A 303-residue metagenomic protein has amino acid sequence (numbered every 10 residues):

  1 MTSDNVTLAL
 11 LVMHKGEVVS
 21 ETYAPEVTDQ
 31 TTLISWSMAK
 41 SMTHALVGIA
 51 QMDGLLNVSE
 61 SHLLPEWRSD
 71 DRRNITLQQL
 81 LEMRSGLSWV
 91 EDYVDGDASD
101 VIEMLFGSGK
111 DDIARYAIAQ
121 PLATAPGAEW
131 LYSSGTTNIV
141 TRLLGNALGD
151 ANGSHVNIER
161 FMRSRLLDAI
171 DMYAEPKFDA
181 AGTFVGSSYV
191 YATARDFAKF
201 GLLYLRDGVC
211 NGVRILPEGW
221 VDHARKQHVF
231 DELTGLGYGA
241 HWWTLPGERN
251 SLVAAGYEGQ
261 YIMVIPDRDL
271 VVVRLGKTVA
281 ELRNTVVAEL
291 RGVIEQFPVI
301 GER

Functional and structural regions predicted by a protein language model:
M1-V27, I262, D269-V273: A short, well-structured edge-of-sheet supersecondary motif
G16, L33-S59, L80, V140-L144 (+1 more regions): Active-site SXXK
E17-T22, G96-A125, H155-E175: Short, charged, amphipathic alpha-helices and their helix-cap/turn boundaries
I34, M52-S88, A119, G149-S188: Active-site helix/loop module of the DD-peptidase/beta-lactamase fold, centered on the serine-lysine SxxK catalytic
R68-D95, I102-M104, K110-G127, G135-N138 (+1 more regions): Conserved catalytic neighborhood of penicillin-recognizing serine enzymes
T136-G145, S188-V209, Q260-G276: Active-site-proximal alpha-helical segments within enzyme catalytic domains
Y173-P176, V221-V271: Active-site Gly/Thr loop motif
A254-R303: Structured C-terminal helix/loop/strand segments within mature extracytoplasmic catalytic/sensor domains
